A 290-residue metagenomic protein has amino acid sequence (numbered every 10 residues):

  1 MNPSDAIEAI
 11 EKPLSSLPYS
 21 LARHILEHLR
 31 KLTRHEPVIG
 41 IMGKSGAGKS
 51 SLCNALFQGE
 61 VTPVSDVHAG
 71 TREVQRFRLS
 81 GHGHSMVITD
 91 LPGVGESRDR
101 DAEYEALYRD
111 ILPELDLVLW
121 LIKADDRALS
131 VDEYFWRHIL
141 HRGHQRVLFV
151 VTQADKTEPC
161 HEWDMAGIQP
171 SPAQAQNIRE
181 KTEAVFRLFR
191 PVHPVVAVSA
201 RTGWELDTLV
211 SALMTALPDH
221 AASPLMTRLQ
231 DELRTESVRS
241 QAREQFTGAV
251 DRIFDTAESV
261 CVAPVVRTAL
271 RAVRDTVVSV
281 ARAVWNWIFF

Functional and structural regions predicted by a protein language model:
M1-L91, W287-F289: Conserved G1/Walker A P-loop phosphate-binding module
A55, D110, E114, V131-H138 (+2 more regions): Alpha-helical scaffold elements adjacent to nucleotide-binding pockets in ATP/GTP-utilizing enzyme cores
P63-V64, L119-K123, A197: Short catalytic-loop micro-motif centered on adjacent basic/acidic residues
T71-V74, L91-H141: Switch II of P-loop NTPase G domains
H84, P113-V118, R142-V147, R190-P194: Short glycine-/polar-rich loops that comprise or flank the Walker A/P-loop and associated switch/sensor motifs
V118-K181: Replace "adjacent to P-loop NTPase cores in ATP/GTP-dependent enzymes" with "adjacent to NTP-binding cores
D155-T227: Canonical P-loop GTPase G-domain recognition
V210-L217, D231-F290: P-loop NTP-binding site
